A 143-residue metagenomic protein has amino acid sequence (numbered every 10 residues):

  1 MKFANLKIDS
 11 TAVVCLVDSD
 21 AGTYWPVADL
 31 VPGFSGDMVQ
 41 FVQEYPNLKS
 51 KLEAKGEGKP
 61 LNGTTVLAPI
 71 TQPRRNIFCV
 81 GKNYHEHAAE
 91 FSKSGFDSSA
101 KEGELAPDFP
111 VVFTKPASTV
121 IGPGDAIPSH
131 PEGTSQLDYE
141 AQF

Functional and structural regions predicted by a protein language model:
M1-P110: N-terminal non-catalytic cap/leader segment that marks the start of a structured domain
K115-F143: Non-heme Fe(II) oxygenase catalytic core, chiefly the N-lobe of the double-stranded beta-helix
